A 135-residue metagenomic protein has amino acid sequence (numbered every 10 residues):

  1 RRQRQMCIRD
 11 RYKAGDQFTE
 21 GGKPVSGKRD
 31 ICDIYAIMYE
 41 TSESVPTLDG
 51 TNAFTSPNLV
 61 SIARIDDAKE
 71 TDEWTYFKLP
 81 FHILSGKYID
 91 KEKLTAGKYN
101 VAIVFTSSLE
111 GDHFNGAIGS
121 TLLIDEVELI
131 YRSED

Functional and structural regions predicted by a protein language model:
Q3-C7: Short, small-residue-biased leader/transition segments that mark boundaries at the very start of proteins
I8-D10, A14, Y99-D112: Extracellular beta-strand-rich recognition modules
R9-G15, G22-V25, T41: Solvent-exposed strand-to-loop "edge" motifs in beta-rich extracellular domains
G21-I34: Short coil-to-beta strand junction motifs in C2/discoidin
A36-M38: Conserved aromatic beta-strand anchor motif in extracellular beta-sandwich/beta-rich domains
E40-S44, S133: Solvent-exposed strand-loop boundary residues in beta-sheet-rich modules
E43-G97, A117: Extracellular carbohydrate recognition and processing domains and analogous Trp-centered ligand-binding platforms
K93-A96, S108-E134: Extracellular carbohydrate recognition
